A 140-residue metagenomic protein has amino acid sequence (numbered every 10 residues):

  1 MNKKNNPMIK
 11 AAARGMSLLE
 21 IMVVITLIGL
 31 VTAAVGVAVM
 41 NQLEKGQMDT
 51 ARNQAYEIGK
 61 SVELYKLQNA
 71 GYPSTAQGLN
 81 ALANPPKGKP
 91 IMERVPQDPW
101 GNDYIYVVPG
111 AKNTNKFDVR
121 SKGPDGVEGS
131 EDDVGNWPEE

Functional and structural regions predicted by a protein language model:
M1-M16: N-terminal leader/signal peptides at the extreme start of proteins
K10, V35-N84: Conserved hydrophobic/amphipathic alpha-helical signal-anchor segments
A12-V39: N-terminal single-pass transmembrane signal-anchor helix
M16-S17, Y56, P109: Domain-level signal for compact, non-enzymatic binding modules
S17-T26, Q47, S74, E93: Conserved coupling/switch loop of ABC ATPases
L27, A51, K87-G88: Amphipathic alpha-helical protein-protein interaction surfaces
K60-E140: Low-complexity, acidic interaction segments enriched in glycine
